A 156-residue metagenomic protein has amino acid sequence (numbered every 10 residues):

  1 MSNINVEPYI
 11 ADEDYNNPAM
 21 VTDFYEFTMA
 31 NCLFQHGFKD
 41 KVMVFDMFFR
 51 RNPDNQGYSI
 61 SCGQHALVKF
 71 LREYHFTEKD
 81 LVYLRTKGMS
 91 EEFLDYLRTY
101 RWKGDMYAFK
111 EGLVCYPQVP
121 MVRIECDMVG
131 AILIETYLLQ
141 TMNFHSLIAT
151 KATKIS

Functional and structural regions predicted by a protein language model:
M1-S156: Ordered alpha/beta subdomains of enzyme catalytic regions
